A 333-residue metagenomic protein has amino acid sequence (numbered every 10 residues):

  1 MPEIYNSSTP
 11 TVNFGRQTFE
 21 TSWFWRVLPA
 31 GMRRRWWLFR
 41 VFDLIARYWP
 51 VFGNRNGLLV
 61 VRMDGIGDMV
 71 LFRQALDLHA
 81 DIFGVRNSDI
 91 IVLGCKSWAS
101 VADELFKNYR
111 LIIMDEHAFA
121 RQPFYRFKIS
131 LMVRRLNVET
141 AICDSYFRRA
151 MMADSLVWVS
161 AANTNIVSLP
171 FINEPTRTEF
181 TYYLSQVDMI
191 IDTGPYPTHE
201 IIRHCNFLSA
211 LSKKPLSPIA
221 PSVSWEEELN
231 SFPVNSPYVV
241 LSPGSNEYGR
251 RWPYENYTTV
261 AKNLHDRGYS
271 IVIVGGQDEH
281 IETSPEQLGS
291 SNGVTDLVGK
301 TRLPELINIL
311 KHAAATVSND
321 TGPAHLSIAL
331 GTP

Functional and structural regions predicted by a protein language model:
P2-P333: Catalytic machinery of carbohydrate-active enzymes, primarily nucleotide-sugar-dependent glycosyltransferases
